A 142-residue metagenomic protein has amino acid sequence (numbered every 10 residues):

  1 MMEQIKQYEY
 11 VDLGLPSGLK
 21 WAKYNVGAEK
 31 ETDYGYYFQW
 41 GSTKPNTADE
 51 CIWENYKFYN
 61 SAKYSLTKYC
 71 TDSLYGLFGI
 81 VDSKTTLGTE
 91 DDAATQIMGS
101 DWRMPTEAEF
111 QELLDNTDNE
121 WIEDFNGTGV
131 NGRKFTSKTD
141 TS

Functional and structural regions predicted by a protein language model:
M1-S142: Conserved positions within compact, well-structured domain cores
